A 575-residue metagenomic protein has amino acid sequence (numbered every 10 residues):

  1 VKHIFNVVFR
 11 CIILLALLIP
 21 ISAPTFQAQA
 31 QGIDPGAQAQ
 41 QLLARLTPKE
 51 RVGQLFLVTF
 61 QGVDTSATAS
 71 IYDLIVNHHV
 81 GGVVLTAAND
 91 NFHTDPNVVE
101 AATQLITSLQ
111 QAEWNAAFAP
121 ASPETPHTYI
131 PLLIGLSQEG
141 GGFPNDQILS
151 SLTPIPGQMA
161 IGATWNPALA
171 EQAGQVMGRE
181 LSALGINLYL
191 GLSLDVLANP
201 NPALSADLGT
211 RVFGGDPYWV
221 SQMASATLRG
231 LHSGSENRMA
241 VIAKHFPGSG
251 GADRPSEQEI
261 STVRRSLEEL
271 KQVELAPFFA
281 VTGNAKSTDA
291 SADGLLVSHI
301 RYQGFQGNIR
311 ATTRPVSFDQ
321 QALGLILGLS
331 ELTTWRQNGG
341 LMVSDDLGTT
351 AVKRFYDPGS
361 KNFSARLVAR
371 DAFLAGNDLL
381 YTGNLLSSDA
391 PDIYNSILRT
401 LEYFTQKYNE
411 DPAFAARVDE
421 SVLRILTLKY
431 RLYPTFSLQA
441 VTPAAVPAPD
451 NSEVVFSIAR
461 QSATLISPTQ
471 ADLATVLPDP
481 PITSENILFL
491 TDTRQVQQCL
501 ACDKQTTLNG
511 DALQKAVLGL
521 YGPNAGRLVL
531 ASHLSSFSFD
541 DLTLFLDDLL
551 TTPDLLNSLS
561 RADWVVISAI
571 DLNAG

Functional and structural regions predicted by a protein language model:
R10-S22, S137: Bacterial N-terminal signal peptides
I19-D34: Sec-dependent signal peptide cleavage junction
Q31-V76, P144, Q337, Y356-G575: Preference for extracellular/luminal or secreted protein segments
G32-P131, G140-P144, I148: DNA-contacting surface of Y-family translesion DNA polymerases
T47, A67, D95-F118, P126 (+2 more regions): Second-shell residues forming the walls of enzyme active-site clefts
G53-F60, G81-L85, L132-G140, L188-L192 (+5 more regions): Hydrophobic faces of well-ordered beta-strands that scaffold small-molecule active sites in alpha/beta enzyme cores
S70-N89, Q172-Y189, S291: Catalytic domains of carbohydrate-active enzymes, especially glycoside hydrolases
Q110-T153, G174-A198, V220-G250: Glycine-rich, aromatic-flanked loop segments that form ligand/cofactor-binding clefts across common enzyme folds
